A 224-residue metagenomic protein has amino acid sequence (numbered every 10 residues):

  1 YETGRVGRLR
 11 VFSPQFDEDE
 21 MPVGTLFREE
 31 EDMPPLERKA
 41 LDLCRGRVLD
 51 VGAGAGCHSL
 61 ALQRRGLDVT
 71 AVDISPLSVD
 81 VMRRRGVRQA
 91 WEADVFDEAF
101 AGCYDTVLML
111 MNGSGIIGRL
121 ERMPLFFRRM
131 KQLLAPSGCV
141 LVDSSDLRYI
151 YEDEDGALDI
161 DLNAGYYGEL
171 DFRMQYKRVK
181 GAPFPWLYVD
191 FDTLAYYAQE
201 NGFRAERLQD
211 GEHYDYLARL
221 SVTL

Functional and structural regions predicted by a protein language model:
Y1-L43: S-adenosyl-L-methionine
R45-G54: Conserved class I S-adenosyl-L-methionine
A55-L67: Conserved SAM-binding loop of SAM-dependent methyltransferases across substrates and taxa, primarily the Class I
S75-P76: Conserved SAM/SAH-binding beta-strand->alpha-helix loop
G86-D97: Conserved SAM-binding strand-loop segment of SAM-dependent methyltransferases
Y104-P124: A short SAM/SAH-binding and catalytic strip from SAM-dependent methyltransferases
M123-P136: A short glycine-rich, Lys/Arg-flanked "PGG" loop and its adjoining helix->strand segment in the class I
A135-A195: SAM-dependent methyltransferase
